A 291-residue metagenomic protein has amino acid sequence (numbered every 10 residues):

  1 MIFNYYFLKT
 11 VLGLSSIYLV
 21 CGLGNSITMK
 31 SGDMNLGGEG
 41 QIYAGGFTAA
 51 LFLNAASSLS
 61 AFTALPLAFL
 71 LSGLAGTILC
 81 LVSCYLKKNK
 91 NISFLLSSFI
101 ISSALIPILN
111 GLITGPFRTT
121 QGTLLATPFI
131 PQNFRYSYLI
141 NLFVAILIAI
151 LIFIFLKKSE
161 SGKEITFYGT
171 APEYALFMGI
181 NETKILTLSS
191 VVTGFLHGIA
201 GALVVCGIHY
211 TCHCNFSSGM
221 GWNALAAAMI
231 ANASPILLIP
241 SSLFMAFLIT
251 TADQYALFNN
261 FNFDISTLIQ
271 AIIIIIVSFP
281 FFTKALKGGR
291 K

Functional and structural regions predicted by a protein language model:
I2-A56, F69, G73-L81, Y85-K90 (+2 more regions): Single transmembrane alpha-helix segments in multi-pass membrane proteins
T10, L14, G38-G46, A64 (+5 more regions): Alpha-helical transmembrane segments of multi-pass membrane proteins, especially transporters and channels
V11, Y18, G22, S26 (+16 more regions): Small-residue faces within membrane-embedded alpha-helices
L53, T77, I92-R118, I152 (+4 more regions): Membrane-water interface segments at the C-terminal ends of transmembrane alpha-helices in multi-pass inner-membrane
F94-K158, T211: Transmembrane helix-bundle core of multi-pass membrane transporters and related energy-transducing complexes
F134-T211, P235-I239: Helix-loop-helix "hairpin" substructures at the membrane interface of multi-pass membrane proteins
T170-E173, F177-K184, A252-K291: Cytosolic-side transmembrane-helix boundaries in multi-pass membrane proteins
G194-H197, V205-A271: Transmembrane alpha-helical segments in multi-pass inner-membrane proteins
